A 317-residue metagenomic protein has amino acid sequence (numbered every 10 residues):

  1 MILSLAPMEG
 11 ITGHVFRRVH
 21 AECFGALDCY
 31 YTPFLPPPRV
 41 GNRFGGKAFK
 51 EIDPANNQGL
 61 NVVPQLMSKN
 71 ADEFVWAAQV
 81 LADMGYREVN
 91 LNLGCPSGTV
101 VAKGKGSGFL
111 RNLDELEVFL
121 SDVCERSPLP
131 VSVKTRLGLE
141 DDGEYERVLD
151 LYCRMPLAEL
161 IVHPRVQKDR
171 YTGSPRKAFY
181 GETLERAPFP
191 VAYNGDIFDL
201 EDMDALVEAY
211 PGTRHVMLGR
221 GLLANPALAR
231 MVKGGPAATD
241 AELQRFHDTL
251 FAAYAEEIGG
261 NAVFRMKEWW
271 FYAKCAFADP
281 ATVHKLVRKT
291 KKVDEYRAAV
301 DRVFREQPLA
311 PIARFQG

Functional and structural regions predicted by a protein language model:
M1-G317: Flavin-dependent oxidoreductase catalytic cores
